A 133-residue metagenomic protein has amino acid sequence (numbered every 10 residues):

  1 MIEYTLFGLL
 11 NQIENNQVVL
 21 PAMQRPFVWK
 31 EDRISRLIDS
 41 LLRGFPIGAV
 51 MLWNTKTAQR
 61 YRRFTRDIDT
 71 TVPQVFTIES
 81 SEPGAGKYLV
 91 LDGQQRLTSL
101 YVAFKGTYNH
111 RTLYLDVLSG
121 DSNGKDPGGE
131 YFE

Functional and structural regions predicted by a protein language model:
M1-E133: Basic- and aromatic-enriched surface patches that contact anionic nucleotides/nucleic acids
